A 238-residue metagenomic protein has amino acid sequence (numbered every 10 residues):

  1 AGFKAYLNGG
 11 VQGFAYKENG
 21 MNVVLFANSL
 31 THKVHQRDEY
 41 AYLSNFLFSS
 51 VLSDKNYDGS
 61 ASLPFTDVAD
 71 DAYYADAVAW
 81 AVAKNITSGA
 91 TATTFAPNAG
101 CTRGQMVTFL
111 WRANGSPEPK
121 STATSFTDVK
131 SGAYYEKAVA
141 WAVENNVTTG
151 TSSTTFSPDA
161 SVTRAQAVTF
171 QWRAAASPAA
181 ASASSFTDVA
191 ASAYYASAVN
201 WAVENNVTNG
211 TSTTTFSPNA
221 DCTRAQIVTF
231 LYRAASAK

Functional and structural regions predicted by a protein language model:
A1-S60: Extracellular ligand-binding/catalytic regions of CAZymes and related secreted enzymes and adhesion modules
Y42, A77, A138-A140, A198: Residues within well-ordered alpha-helices
Y42-N45, S49, F109, F170 (+1 more regions): Generic recognition of well-ordered alpha-helical segments
G59-Y73, S88-K137, E144, T148-A165 (+3 more regions): Feature responds to low-complexity, polar/acidic, surface-exposed segments characteristic of secreted/exported proteins
D76-K84: Mature N-terminal segment immediately following signal peptide/propeptide cleavage in secreted/periplasmic
